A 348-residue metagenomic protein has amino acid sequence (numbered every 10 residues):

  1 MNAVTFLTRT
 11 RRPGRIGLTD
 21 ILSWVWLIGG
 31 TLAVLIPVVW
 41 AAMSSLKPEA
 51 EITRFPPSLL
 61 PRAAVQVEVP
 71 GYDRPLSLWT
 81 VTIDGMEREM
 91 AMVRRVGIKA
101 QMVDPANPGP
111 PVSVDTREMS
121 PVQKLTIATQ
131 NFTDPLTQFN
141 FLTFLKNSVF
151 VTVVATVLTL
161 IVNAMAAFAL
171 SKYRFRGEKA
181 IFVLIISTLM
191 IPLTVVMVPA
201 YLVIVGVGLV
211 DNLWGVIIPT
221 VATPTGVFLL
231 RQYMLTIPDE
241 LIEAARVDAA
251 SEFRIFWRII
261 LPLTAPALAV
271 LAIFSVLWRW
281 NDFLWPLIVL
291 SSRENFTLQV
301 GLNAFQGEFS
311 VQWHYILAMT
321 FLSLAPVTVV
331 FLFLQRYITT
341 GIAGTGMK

Functional and structural regions predicted by a protein language model:
V4, R11, D20-K348: A structural signal for multi-pass alpha-helical bundles of membrane permease subunits that mediate small-molecule
